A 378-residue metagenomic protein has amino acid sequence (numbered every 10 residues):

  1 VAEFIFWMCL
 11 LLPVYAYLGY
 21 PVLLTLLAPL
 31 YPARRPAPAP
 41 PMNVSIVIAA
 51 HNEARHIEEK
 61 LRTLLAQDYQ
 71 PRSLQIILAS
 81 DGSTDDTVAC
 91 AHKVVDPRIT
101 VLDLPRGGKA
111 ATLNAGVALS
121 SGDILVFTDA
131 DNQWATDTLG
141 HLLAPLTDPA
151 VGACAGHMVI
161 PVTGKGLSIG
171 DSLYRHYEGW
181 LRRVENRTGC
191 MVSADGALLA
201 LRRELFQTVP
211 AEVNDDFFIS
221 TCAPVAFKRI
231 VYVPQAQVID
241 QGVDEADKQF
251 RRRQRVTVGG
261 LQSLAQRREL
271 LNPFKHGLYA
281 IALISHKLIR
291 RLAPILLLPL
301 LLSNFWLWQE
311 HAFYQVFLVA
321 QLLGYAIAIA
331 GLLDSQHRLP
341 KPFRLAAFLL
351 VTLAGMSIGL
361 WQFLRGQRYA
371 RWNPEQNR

Functional and structural regions predicted by a protein language model:
V1-P38: N-terminal membrane-anchoring/stem segments of glycan-assembly enzymes
P38, D240, R290-Q367: Membrane-embedded multi-pass helical conduit in multi-pass membrane proteins, especially envelope-biosynthetic
M42-S45, Q75, F218: Cell-envelope/extracellular polymer assembly enzymes that use nucleotide-activated donors
R62-S73: Short, acidic, metal-binding catalytic loop of nucleotide-sugar glycosyltransferases
T63, S80-A89, P105-G107, N132: A conserved acidic beta->alpha catalytic loop
P105, A110-T112, T128, T136-V213 (+1 more regions): Long helical/loop segments within the catalytic core of UDP-sugar-dependent glycosyltransferases, especially the large
L125: Short aromatic/hydrophobic "clamp" motif used to bind/position activated sugar donors
L146-Y177, A211, D215, I219-H286 (+2 more regions): Catalytic donor/gating beta->alpha subdomain of glycosyltransferases that bind UDP-sugars
